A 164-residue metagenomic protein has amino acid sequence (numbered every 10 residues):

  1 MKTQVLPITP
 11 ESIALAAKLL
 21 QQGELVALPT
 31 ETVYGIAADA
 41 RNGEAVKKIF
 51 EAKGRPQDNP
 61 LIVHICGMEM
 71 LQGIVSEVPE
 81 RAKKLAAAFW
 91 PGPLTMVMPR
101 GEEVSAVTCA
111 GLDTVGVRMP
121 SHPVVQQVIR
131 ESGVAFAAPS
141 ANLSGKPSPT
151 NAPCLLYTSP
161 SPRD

Functional and structural regions predicted by a protein language model:
M1-S159, R163: Active-site-adjacent structural elements in enzyme catalytic cores
